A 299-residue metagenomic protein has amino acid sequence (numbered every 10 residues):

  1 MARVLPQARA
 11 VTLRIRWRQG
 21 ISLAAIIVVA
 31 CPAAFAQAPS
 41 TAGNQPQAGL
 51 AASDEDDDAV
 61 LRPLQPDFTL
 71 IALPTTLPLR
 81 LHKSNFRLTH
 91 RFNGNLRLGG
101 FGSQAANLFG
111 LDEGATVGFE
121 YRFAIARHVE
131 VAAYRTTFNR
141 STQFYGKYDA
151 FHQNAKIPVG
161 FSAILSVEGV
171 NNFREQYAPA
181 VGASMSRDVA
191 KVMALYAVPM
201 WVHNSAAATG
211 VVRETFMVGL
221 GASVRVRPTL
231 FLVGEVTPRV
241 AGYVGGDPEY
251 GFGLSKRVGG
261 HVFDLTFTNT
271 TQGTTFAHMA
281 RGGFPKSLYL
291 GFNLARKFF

Functional and structural regions predicted by a protein language model:
M1-A59, F299: Cleavable N-terminal export/targeting peptides
Q37-N172, Q176-V181, S186-A206, V224-R227 (+2 more regions): Transmembrane beta-barrel domains of Gram-negative outer membranes and organellar outer membranes
A207-T215: Short helix-loop boundary/capping segments
G221: Alpha/beta-hydrolase fold catalytic core
L230-P238: Basic (Lys/Arg-enriched) interaction patch that binds polyanionic ligands
